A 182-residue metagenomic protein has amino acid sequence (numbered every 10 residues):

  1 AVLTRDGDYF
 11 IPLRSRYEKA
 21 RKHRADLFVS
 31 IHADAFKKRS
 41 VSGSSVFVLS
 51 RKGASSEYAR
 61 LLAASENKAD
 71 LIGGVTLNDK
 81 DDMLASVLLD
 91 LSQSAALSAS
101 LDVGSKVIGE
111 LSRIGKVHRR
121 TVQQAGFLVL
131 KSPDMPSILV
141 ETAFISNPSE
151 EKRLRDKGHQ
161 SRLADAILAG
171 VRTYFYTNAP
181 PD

Functional and structural regions predicted by a protein language model:
A1-D81, Q93-V103, K152, S161 (+1 more regions): Catalytic-core regions of hydrolytic enzymes
K37, L88-D182: Active-site-adjacent mobile loop/cap segments within catalytic or ligand-binding domains
M83-V87: Short, basic/glycine-rich phosphate-binding loops at helix/coil junctions that contact nucleotide phosphates
